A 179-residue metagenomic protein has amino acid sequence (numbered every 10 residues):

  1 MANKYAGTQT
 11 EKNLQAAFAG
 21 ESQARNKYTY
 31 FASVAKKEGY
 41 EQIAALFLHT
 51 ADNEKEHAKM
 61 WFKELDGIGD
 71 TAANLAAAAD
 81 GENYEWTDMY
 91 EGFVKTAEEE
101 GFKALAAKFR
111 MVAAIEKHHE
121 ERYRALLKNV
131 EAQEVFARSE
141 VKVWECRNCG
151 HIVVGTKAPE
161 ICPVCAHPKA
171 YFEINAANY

Functional and structural regions predicted by a protein language model:
M1-Y179: Non-heme di-metal
